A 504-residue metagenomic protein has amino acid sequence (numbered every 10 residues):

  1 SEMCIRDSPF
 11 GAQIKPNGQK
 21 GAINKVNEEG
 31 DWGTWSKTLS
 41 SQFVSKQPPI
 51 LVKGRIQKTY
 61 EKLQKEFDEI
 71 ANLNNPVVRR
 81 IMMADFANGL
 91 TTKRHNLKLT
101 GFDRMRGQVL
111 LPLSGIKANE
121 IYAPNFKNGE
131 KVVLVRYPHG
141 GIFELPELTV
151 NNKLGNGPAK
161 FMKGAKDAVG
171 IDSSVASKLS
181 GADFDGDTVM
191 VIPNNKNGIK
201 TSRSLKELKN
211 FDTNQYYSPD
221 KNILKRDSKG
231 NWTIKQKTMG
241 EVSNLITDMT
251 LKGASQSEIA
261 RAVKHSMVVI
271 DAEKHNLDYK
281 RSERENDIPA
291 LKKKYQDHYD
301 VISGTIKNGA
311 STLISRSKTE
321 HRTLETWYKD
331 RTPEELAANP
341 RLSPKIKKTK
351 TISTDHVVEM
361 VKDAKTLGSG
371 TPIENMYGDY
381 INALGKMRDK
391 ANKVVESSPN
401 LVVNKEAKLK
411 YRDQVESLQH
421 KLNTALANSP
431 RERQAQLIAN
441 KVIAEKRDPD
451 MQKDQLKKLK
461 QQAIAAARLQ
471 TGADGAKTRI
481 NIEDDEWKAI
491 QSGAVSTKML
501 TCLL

Functional and structural regions predicted by a protein language model:
S1-F161, A168-G181, P193-L504: Beta-strand-enriched accessory nucleic-acid recognition/scaffold domains that flank the catalytic cores of large
D187-V191: A short beta-strand element within the Helicase C-terminal
